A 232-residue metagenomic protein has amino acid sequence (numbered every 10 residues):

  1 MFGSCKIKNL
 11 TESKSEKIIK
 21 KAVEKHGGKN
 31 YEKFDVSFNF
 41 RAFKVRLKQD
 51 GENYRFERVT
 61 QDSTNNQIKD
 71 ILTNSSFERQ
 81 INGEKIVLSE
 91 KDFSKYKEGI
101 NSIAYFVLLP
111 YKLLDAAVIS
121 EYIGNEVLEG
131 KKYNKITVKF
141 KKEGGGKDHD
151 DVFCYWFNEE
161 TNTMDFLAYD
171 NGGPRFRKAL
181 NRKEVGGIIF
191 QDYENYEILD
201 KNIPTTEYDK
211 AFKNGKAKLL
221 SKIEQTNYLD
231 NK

Functional and structural regions predicted by a protein language model:
G3-A42: N-terminal leader/targeting segments and the immediate start of mature chains
L10-K14, R79-H149, Y169, N231-K232: Flexible, processing/modification-adjacent segments and terminal tails in exported/periplasmic/extracellular proteins
A22, L47-G51, L180-R182: Extended lipid/amphipathic-ligand handling interfaces
F34-F38, F56-R58, F77, D151: One face of beta-strands
A42-R46, I123: A cross-family detector of function-defining hotspots
L47-R55, I136-K142: Exposed beta-strand-loop-beta-strand "reactive/processing" segments of non-cytosolic proteins
Y133-D230: Gly/Pro-enriched, hydrophobic low-complexity segments that function as extracytoplasmic propeptides/linkers
